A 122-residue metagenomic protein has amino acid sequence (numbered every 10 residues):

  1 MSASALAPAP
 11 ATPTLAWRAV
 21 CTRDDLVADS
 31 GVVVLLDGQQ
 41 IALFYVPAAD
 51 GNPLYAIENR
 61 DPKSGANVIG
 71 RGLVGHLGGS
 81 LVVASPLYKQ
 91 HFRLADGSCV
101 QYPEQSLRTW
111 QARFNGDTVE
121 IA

Functional and structural regions predicted by a protein language model:
M1-S80, R93-L94, S106-A122: N-terminal pre-ligand scaffold of iron-sulfur
D61, S85-Y88: Short cysteine clusters
